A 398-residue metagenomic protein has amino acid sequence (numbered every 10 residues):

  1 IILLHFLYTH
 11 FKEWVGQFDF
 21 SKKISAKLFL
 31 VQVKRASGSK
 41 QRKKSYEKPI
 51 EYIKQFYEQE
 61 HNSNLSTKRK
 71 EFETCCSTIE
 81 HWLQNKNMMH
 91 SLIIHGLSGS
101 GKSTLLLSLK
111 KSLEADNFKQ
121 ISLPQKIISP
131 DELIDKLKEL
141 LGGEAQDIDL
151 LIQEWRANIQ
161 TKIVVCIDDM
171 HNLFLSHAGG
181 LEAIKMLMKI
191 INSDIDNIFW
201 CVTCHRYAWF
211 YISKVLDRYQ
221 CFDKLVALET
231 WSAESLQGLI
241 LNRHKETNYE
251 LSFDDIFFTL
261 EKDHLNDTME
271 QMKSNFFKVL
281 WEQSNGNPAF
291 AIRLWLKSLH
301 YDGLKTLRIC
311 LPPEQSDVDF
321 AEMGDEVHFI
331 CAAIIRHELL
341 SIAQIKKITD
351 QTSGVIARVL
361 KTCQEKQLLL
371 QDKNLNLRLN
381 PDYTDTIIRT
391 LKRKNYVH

Functional and structural regions predicted by a protein language model:
I1-M89, V397-H398: A short, basic N-terminal segment
Q55-F56, Q120, I127-L150: Conserved NTP-binding/hydrolysis module of P-loop NTPases
K86-S108: Walker A/P-loop nucleotide-binding motif
I148-Y219: Conserved Walker B catalytic segment
A227-K273: Conserved small helical "lid"/interfacial subdomain of P-loop NTPases
K278, I292-V355: Winged-helix-like regulatory helical subdomains adjacent to P-loop NTPase cores
D350-K366, Q371: Short amphipathic alpha-helical interaction segments
Y383-H398: Short, amphipathic alpha-helical interaction segments positioned at domain boundaries
